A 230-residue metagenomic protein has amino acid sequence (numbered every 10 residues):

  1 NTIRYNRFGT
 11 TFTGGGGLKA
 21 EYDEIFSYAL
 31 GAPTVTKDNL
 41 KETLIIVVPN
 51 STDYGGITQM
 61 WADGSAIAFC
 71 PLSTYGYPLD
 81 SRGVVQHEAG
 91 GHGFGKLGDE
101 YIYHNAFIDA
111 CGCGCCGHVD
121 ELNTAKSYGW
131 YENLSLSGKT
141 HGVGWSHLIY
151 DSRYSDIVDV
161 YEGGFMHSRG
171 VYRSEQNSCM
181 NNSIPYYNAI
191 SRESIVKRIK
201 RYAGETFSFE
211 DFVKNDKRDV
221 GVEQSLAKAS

Functional and structural regions predicted by a protein language model:
N1-H104: Active-site-proximal segment of zinc-dependent metalloprotease catalytic domains
G98-S230: Replace "(M1/M4/M9/M12/WLM)" with "(e.g., M1/M4/M8/M9/M12/M26/WLM)" and add "not limited to" to clarify scope
